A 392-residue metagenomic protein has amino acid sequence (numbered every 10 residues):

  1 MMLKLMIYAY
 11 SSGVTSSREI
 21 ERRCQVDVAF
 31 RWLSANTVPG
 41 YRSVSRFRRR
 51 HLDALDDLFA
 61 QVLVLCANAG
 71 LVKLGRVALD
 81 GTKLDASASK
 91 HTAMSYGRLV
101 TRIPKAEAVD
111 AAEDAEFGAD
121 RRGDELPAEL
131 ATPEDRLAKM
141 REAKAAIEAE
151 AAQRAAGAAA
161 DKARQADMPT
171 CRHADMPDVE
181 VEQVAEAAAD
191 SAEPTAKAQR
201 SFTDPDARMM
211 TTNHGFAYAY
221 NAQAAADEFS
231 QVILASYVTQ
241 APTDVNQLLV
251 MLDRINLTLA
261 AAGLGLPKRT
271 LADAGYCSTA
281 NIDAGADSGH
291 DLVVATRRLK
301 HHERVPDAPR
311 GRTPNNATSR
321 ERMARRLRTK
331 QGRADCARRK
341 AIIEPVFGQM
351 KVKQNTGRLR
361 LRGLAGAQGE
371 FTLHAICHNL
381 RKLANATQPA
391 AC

Functional and structural regions predicted by a protein language model:
M1-I7: Basic, short loop/linker segments at the boundary and entry of helix-turn-helix/winged-helix-like folds
Y10: Short, locally clustered residues in the helix-turn-helix/winged-helix DNA-binding domain
G13-V26, T37-C392: Anion-binding and metal-coordination hotspots
F30-A35: Secretory-pathway/luminal and periplasmic proteins that interact with or process carbohydrate-rich
